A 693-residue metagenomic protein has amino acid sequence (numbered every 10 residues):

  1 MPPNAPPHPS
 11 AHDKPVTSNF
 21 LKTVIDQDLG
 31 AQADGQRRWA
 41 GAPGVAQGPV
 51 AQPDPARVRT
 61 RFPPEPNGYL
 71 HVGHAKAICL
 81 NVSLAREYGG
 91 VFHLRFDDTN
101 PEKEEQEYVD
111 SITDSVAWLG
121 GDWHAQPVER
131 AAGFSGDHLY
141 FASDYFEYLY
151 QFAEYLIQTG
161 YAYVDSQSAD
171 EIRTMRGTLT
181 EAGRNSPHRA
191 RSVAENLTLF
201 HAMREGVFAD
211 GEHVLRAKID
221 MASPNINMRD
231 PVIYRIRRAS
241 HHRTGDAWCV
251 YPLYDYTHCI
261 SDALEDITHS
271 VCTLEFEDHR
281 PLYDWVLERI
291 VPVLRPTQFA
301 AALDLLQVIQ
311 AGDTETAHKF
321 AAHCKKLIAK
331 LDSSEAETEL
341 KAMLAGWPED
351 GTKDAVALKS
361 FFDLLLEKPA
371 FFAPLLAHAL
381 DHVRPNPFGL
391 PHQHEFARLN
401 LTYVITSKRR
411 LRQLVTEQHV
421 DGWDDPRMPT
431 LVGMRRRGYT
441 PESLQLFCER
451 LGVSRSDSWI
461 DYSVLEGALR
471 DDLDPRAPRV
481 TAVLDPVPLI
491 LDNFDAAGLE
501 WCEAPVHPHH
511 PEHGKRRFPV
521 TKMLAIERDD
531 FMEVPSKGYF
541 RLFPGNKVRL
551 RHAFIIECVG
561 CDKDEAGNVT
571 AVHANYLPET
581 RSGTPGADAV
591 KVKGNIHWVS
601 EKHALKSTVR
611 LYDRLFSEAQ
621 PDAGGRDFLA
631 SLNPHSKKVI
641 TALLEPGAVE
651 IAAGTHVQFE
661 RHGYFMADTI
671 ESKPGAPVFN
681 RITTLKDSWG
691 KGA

Functional and structural regions predicted by a protein language model:
T17-I25, D34-T113, H241-T273: N-terminal catalytic cores of NTP/NDP-binding nucleotidyl/phosphoryl-transfer enzymes
P66, R95-K103, S135-E147, D170 (+5 more regions): Conserved short loop/turn motifs at secondary-structure junctions
N100, Q106, F141, Y155-A300 (+5 more regions): Active-site cores that bind ATP or allylic diphosphates and position pyrophosphate for catalysis
S111-F141: A glycine-rich helix N-cap at a beta->alpha junction
T113-W118, N400-D421: Flexible glycine/proline-rich, aromatic-decorated loop/lid segments
P296, A345-G346, S360, L366 (+2 more regions): Substrate/cofactor-recognition hotspot
T297-D381: Long intrinsically disordered, low-complexity regions that are acidic and Ser/Thr-rich
V404-Q413, L431-E449: Core structural elements
